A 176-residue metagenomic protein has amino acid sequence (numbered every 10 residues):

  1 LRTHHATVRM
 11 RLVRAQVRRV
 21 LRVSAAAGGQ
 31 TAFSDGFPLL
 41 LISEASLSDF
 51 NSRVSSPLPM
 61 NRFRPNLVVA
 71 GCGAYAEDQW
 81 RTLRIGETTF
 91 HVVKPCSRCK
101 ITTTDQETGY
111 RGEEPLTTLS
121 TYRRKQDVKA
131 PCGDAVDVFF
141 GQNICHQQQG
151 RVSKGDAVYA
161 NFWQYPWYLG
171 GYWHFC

Functional and structural regions predicted by a protein language model:
L1-C176: Metal-cofactor-dependent catalytic cores
